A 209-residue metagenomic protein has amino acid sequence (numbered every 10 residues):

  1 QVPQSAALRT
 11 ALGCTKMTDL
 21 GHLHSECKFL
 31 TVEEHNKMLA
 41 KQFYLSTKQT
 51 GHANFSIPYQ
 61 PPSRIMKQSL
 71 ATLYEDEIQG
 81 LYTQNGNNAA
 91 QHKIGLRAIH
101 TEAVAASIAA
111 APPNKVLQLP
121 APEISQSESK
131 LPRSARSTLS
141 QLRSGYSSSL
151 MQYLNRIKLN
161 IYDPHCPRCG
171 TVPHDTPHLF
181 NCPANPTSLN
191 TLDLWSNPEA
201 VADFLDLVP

Functional and structural regions predicted by a protein language model:
Q1-N54: Non-catalytic, peripheral interaction segments enriched in hydrophobic/basic residues
Q68-T72, G80-L81: Charge-dense, extended regions
Y82-V172, N197-A200: Helix/loop segments that flank and initiate small ligand/metal-binding modules
G170, P183-P186: Cys/His-coordinated zinc-binding microdomains
V172-D175, S188: Secreted/processed peptides and extracellular or luminal domains of membrane proteins
P177-P183, D193-N197: Short cysteine/histidine-rich zinc-coordinating motifs and their immediately flanking basic loops
L194-V208: Intrinsically disordered linkers and flanking regulatory tails adjacent to Zn-binding modules
